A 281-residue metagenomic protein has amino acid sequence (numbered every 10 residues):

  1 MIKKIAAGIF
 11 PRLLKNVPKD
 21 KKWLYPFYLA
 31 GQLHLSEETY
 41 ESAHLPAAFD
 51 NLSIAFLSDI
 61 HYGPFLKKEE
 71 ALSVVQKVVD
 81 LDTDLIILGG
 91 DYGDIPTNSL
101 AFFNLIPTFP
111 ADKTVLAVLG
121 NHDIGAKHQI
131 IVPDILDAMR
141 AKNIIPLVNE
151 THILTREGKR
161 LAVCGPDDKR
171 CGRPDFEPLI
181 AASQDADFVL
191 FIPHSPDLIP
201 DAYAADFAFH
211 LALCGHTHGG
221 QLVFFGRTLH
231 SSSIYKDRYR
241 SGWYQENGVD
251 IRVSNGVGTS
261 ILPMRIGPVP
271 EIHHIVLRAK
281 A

Functional and structural regions predicted by a protein language model:
M1-S36, E41-S42, Q245-A281: Acidic, His/Gly-rich catalytic cores of divalent-metal-dependent hydrolytic chemistry
A7-L105: N-terminal active-site segment of His-dependent metallophosphoesterases
L33, S42-A55, I144-I145, T151-C164 (+3 more regions): Beta-strand-turn-beta hairpins that frame and shape the catalytic cleft of phosphate-ester-processing enzymes
A55-S58, L85-D91, T114-N121, L147-E150 (+3 more regions): Active-site neighborhood of phospho(di)ester-bond hydrolases with catalytic His/Asp-centered motifs
L66-T155: Core catalytic region of metal-dependent phosphoesterases/phosphodiesterases, especially metallo-beta-lactamase-like
I106-D112, A181-D185, Y203-F207: Short, conserved loop/helix-junction motifs that constitute active-site signature segments in enzyme catalytic cores
I130, L136-I144, T151, R156-D201 (+1 more regions): Binuclear metal-dependent hydrolase catalytic cores centered on His/Asp/Glu-rich metal-binding motifs
A141, P196-V276: Conserved beta-sheet core of the metallophosphoesterase superfamily
